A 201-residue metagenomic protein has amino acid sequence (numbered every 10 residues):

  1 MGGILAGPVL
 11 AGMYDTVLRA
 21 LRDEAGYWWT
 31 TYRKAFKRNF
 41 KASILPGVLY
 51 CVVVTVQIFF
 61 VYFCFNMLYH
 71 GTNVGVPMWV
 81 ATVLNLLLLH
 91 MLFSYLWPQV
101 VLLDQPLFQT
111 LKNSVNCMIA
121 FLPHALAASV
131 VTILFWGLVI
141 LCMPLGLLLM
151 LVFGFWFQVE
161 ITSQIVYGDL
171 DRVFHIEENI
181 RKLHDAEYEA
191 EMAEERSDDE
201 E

Functional and structural regions predicted by a protein language model:
M1-E201: Hydrophobic alpha-helical membrane segments
